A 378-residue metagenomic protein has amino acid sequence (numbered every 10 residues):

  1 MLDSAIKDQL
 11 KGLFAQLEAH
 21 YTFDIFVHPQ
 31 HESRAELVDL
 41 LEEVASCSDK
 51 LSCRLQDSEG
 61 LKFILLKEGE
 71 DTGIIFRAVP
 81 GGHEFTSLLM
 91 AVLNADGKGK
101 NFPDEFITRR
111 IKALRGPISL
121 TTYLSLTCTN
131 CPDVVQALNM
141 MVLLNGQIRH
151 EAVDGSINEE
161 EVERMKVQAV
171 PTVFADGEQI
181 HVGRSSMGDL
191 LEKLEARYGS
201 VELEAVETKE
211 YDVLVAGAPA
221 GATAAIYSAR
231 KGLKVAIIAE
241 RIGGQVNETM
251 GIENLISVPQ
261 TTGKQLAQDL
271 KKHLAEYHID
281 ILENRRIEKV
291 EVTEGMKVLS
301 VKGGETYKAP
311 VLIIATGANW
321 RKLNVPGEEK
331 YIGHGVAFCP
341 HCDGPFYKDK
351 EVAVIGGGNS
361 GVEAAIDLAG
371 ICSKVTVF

Functional and structural regions predicted by a protein language model:
D3-E42, I111-G146, A152: Local sequence-structure signature of Cys/Sec-based thiol-disulfide redox active-site neighborhoods
E32-L41, N247-T306: N-terminal Rossmann-like dinucleotide/flavin-binding domain of flavoprotein oxidoreductases that bind FAD/FMN
D49-E59, G146-E160: Thiol-based oxidoreductase modules, predominantly thioredoxin-like and allied folds used for disulfide exchange
D57-I74, E159-D176: Structural micro-motif
K67-G99, F174-V201: Non-catalytic, surface beta->alpha helical segment in thiol-disulfide oxidoreductase systems
K98-A113, V201-E207, D212-V213: Long, charged amphipathic helices and adjacent flexible linkers at domain junctions
E178-D189, G199-A216, G243, N247 (+1 more regions): FAD-binding core/adjacent interface of flavoenzyme oxidoreductases
V206-I242, N324, I332, F338-F378: Rossmann-like dinucleotide/flavin-binding elements
